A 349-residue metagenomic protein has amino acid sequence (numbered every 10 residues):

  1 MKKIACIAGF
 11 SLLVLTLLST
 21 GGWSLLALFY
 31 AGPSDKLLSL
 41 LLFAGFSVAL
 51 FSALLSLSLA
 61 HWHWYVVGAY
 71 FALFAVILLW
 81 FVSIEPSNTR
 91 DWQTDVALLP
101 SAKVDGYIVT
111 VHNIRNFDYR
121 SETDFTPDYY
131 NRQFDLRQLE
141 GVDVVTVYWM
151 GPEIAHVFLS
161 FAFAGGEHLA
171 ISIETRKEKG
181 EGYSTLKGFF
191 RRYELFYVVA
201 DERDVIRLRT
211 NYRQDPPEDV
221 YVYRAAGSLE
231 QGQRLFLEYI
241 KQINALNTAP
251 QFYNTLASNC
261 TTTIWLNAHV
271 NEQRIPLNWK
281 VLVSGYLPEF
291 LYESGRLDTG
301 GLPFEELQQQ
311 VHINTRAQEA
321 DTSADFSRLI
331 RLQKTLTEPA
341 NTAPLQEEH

Functional and structural regions predicted by a protein language model:
K3-I7, S58-Y65: Juxtamembrane loop-transmembrane helix junctions in multi-pass integral membrane proteins, especially the extracellular
G9-S56: Membrane-embedded alpha-helical segments of integral membrane proteins
A49-L57, L78-P86: Juxtamembrane membrane-interface segments at transmembrane alpha-helix termini
H63-I84: Internal/C-terminal transmembrane anchor helices
E85-D105: Alpha-helical transmembrane signal-anchor/signal-peptide segments
G106-I108, V222: N-terminal trafficking/processing presequences and adjacent post-cleavage segments of proteins routed to secretion
V109, I114, R120-P217: Glycine-rich catalytic cores of cysteine/serine-nucleophile enzymes that process amide/ester linkages in cell-envelope
S160-F163, I173-K179, L186-H349: Solvent-exposed soluble domains appended to multi-pass membrane proteins
